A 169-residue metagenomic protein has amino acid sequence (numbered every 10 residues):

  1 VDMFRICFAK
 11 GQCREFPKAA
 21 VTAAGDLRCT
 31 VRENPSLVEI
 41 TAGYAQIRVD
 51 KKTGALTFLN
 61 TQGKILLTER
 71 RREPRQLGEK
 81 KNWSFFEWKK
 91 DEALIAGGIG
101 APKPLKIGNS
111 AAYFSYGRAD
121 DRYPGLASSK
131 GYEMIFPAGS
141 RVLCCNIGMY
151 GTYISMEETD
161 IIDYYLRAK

Functional and structural regions predicted by a protein language model:
V1-I40, R75-G78: A low-complexity, Ser/Thr/Gly/Pro-enriched, surface-exposed linker/loop concept that marks segments flanking
E33-K169: Catalytic and substrate-binding clefts that recognize carbohydrates or anionic sugar/phosphate headgroups
